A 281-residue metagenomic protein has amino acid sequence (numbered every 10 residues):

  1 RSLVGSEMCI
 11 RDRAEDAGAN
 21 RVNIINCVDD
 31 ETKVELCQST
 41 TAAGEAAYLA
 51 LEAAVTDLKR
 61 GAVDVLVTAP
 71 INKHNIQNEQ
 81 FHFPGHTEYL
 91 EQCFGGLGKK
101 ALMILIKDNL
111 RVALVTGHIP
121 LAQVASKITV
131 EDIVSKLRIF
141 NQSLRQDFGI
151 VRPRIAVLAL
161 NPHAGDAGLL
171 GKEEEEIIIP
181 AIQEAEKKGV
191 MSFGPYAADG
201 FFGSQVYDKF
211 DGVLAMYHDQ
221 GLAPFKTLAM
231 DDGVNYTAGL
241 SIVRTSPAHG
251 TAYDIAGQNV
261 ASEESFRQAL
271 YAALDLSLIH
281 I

Functional and structural regions predicted by a protein language model:
R1, S6-H86, E131-M216, Q220-K226 (+4 more regions): Contiguous, glycine/small-aliphatic-enriched amphipathic segments in soluble metabolic enzymes
N26, M103-I106, L114, G194 (+1 more regions): Structural signal for conserved beta-strand scaffold positions within catalytic alpha/beta enzyme cores
N78-K107, N235-S246: Short, acidic/small-residue loops that bind anionic groups at enzyme active sites
E88-Q92, G96-K99, L121-S143: Active-site glycine-rich loop that binds ribose-phosphate moieties when present
M103-I128: A glycine/threonine-rich phosphate-anchoring loop and its flanking beta-alpha core in nucleotide/phosphate-binding
